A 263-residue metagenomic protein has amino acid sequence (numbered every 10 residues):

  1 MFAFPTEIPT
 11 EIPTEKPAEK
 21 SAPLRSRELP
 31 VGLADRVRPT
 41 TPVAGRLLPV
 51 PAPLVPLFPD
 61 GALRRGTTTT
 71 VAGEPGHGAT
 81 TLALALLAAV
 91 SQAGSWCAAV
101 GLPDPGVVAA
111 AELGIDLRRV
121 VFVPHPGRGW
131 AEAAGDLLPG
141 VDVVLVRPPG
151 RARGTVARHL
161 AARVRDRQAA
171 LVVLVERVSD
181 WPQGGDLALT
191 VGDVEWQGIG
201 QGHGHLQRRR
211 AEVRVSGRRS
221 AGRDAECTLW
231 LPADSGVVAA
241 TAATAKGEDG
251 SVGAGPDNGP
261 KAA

Functional and structural regions predicted by a protein language model:
M1-G76, T81-A99, T241, G247-D249 (+1 more regions): Detector for small/aliphatic-rich hydrophobic stretches
A62, A89-Q92, G114-I115, D136-P139 (+1 more regions): Conserved catalytic network of the ASCE P-loop NTPase/AAA+ motor domain
L82, L86, A133-D136, V156-L160: A short acidic, amphipathic alpha-helical/loop segment
G94-S95, L117-R118, G140-V141, R167-A170 (+2 more regions): Short glycine-/polar-rich loops that comprise or flank the Walker A/P-loop and associated switch/sensor motifs
G94-T155: Conserved inter-motif catalytic segment of the P-loop NTP-binding fold
G135, L160-A161, I199-G204: A generic local secondary-structure boundary/capping motif
L138-W181: A contiguous pocket-lining binding segment that forms or flanks enzyme active sites
V175-E248, G253: Phosphate-binding/switch region of NTP-binding enzymes
